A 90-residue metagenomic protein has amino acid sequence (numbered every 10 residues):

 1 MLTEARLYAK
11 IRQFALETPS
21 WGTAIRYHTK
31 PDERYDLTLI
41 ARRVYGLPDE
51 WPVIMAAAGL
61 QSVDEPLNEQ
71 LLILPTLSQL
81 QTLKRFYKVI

Functional and structural regions predicted by a protein language model:
M1-I90: Cell-surface/extracellular proteins and modules involved in cell-wall/glycan interaction or trafficking/anchoring
